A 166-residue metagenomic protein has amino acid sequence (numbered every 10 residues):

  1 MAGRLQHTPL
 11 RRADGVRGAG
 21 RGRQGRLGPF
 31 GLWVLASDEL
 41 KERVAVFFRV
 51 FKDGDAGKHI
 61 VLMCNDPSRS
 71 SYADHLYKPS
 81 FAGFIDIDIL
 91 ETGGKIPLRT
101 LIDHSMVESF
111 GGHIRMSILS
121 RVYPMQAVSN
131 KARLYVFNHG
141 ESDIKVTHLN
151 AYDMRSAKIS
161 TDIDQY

Functional and structural regions predicted by a protein language model:
M1-Y166: Beta-rich accessory regions
